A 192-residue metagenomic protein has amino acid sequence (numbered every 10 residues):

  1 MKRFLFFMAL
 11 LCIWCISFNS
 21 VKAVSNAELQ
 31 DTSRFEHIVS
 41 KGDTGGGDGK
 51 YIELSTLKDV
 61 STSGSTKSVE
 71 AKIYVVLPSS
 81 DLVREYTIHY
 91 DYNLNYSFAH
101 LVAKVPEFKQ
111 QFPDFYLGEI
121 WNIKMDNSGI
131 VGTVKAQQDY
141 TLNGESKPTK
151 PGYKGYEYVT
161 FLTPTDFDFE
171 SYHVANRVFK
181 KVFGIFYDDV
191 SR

Functional and structural regions predicted by a protein language model:
M1-F4: Positively charged n-region of N-terminal signal peptides that target proteins for export
F7-M8, D114: Intrinsically disordered, low-complexity regions enriched in Ser/Pro/Gly/Gln/His and often acidic
M8-C15: Bacterial N-terminal signal peptides
L10, S20-S25: N-terminal prepro-regions of secreted/extracellular proteins
A23-T87, D91-R192: N-terminal secretory-pathway/extracellular module detecting exported/lumenal segments and adjacent signal-anchor/first
